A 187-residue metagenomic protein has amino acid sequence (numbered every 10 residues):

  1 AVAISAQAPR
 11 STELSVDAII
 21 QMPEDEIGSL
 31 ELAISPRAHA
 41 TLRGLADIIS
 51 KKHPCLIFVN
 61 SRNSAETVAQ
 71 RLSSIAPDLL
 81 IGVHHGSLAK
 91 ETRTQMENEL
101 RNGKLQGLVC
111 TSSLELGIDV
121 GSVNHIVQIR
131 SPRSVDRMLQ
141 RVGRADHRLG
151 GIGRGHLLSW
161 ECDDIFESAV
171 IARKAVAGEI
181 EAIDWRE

Functional and structural regions predicted by a protein language model:
A1-E187: Helicase motor core with emphasis on the C-terminal RecA-like subdomain
